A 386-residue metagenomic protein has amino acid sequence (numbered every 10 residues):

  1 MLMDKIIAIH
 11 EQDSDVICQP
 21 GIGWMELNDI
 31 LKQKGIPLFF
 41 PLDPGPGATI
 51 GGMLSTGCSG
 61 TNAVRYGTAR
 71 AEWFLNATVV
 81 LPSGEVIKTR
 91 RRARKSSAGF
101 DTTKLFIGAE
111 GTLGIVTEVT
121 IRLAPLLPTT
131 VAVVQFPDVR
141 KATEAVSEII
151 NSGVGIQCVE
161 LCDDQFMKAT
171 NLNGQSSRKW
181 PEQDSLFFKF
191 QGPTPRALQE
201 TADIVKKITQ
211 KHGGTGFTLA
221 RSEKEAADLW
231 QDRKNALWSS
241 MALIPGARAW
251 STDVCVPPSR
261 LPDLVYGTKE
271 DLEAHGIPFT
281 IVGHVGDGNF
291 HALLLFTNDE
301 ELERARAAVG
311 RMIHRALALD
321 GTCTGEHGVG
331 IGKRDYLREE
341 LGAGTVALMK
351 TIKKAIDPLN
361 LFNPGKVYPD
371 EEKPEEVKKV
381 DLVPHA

Functional and structural regions predicted by a protein language model:
K5-E160, F362, K378-A386: FAD-binding subdomain of flavoenzyme oxidoreductases
E11-S14, G332-R338: Short beta-alpha connecting loops at secondary-structure transitions that line or flank enzyme active sites
D43-G45, A220-R221, P364-Y368: Short coil/turn segments at secondary-structure boundaries
E85, D335-A386: Activity-critical C-terminal alpha-helical subdomain
G111, A292, D357: Conserved, mostly hydrophobic/aromatic
P125, T143-R311, R315, L319: C-terminal substrate-recognition/cap domain of FAD-linked oxidoreductases
Q165, V285-N289, G328-D335, V367: Small/polar glycine-rich anion-binding or flexible loop at a beta-alpha turn
L317-V329, K354, P358-G365: Alpha-helix capping/hinge segments and adjacent helical runs
